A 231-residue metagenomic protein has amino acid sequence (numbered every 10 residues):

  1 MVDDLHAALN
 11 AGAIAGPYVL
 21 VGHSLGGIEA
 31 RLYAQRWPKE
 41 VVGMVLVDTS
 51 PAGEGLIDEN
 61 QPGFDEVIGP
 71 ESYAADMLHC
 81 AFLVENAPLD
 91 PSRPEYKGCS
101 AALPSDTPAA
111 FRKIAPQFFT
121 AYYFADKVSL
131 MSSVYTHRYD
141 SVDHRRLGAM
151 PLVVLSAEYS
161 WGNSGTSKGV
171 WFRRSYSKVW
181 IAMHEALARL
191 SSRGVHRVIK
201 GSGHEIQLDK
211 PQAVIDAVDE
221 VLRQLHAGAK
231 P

Functional and structural regions predicted by a protein language model:
V2-G16: Conserved acidic catalytic loop of the alpha/beta-hydrolase fold
H6, R31-Q35, I215: Short, hydrophobic alpha-helix immediately C-terminal to the catalytic nucleophile
A15-N60: Conserved hydrolase catalytic core segment
L25-G27, S50-A52, A157-W161, S202-E205: Short, solvent-exposed loop/turn segments at secondary-structure junctions
L46, W180-G201: Catalytic histidine neighborhood in serine/cysteine hydrolases with alpha/beta-hydrolase-type architecture
E59-A186: Alpha/beta-hydrolase
S192-P231: Catalytic active-site module of serine/aspartate enzymes centered on a nucleophile-bearing elbow/loop
